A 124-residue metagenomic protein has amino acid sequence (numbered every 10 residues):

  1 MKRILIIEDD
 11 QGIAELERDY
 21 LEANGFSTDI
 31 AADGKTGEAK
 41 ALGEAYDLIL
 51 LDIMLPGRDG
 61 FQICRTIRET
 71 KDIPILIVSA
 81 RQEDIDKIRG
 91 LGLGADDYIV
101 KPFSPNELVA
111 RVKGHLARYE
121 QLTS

Functional and structural regions predicted by a protein language model:
M1-T123: N-terminal/domain-start alpha-helical segments
